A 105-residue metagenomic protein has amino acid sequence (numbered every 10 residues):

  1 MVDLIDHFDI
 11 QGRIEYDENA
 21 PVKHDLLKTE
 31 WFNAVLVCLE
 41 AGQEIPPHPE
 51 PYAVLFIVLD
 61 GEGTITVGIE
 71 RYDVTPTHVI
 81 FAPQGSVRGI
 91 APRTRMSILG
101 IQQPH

Functional and structural regions predicted by a protein language model:
M1-W31, T66: A short, N-terminal "cap"/entry segment at the start of jelly-roll beta-barrel domains of the cupin/DSBH fold
N19-A20, N33-E50: Conserved short histidine dyad/triad with adjacent acidic residue
Y52-T64, G68: Glycine- and acidic-residue-biased ligand/ion/polar-headgroup-sensing regions
L59-D60, T75-P76, T94: A cytosolic small-molecule/anion-sensing beta-strand core signal
I69-Q84: Short acidic-glycine-tyrosine-enriched beta hairpin
Q84-H105: Ligand-binding loop in jelly-roll beta-barrel domains
